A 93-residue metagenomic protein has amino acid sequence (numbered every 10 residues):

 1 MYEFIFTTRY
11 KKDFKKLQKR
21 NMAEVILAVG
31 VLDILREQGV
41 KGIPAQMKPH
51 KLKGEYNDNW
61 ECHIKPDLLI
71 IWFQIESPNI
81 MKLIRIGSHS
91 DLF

Functional and structural regions predicted by a protein language model:
M1-P66, I75-M81, S90-F93: Basic, Lys/Arg-enriched alpha-helical interface segments
W72: Acidic, metal-associated active-site segment
I84: Beta-hairpin "wing" of winged helix-turn-helix
G87: Residues forming the ATP-binding cleft of Hanks-type serine/threonine protein kinase domains
